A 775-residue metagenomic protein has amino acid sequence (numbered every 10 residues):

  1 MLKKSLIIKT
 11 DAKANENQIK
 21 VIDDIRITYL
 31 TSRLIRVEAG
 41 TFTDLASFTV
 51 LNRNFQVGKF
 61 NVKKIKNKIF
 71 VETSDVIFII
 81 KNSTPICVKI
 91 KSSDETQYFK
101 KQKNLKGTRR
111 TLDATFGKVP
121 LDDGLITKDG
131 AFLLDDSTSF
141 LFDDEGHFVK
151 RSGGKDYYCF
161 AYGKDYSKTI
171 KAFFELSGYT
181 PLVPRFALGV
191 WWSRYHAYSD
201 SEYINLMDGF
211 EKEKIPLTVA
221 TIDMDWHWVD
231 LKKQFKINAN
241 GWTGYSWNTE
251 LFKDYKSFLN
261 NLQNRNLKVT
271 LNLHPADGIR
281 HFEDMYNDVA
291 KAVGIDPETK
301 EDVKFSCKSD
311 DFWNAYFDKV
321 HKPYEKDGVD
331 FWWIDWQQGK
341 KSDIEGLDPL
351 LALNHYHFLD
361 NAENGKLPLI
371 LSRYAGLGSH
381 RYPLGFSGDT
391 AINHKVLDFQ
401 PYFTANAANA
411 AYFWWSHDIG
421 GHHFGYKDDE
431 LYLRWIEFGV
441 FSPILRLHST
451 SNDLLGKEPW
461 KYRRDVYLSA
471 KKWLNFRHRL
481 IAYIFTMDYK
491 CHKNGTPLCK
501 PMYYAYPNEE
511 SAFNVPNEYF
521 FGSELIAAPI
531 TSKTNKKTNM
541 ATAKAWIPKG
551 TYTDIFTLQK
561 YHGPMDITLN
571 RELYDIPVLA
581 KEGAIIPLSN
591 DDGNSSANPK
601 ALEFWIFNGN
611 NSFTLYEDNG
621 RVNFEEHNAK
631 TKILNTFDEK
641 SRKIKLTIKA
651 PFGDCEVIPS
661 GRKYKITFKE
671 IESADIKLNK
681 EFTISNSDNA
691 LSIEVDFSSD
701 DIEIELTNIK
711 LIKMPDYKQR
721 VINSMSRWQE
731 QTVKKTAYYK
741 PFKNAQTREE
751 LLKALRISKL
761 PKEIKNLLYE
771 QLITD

Functional and structural regions predicted by a protein language model:
M1-A187, S193, D200-D208, N248 (+10 more regions): N-terminal accessory segment at the very beginning of proteins
L2-K4, F78, C87-D575, A580 (+2 more regions): Catalytic-domain carbohydrate-binding cleft regions of carbohydrate-active enzymes
I27, R33-R36, A527, T551 (+3 more regions): A composition-driven signal for long, intrinsically disordered, charge-rich low-complexity tracts
L45-K59, T553-L573, D675-V695: Solvent-exposed beta-strand/loop surfaces of large extracellular or lumenal domains
G522, M540, H562, N598-D775: Beta-rich accessory regions
